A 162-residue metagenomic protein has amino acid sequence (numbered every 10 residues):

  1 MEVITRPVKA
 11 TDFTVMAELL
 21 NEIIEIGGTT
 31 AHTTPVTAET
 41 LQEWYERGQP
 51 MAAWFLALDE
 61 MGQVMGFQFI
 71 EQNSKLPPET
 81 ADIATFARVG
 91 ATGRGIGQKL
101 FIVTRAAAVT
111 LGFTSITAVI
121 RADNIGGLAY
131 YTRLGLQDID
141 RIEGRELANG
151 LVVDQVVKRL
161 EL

Functional and structural regions predicted by a protein language model:
I4-M16: A short beta-loop-alpha structural element at the N-terminal edge of CoA-dependent acyl/N-acetyltransferase catalytic
A10, T33-G90, F101-I102, A107 (+1 more regions): Acetyl-CoA-dependent GNAT
V15, D82, G126: Amphipathic alpha-helical recognition patches that constitute DNA-binding helices
E18-P35: Helix-loop element at the rim of GNAT/NAT acetyltransferase active sites that forms part of the acceptor-substrate
S74, T117-R121, T132, Q137-D154: Conserved catalytic-core motifs of GNAT/GCN5-like acyltransferases
G93-A106, A129-R133: Conserved acetyl-CoA-binding loop-helix of GNAT-fold acetyltransferases
A108-I120: Conserved GNAT acetyl-CoA-binding A-motif
